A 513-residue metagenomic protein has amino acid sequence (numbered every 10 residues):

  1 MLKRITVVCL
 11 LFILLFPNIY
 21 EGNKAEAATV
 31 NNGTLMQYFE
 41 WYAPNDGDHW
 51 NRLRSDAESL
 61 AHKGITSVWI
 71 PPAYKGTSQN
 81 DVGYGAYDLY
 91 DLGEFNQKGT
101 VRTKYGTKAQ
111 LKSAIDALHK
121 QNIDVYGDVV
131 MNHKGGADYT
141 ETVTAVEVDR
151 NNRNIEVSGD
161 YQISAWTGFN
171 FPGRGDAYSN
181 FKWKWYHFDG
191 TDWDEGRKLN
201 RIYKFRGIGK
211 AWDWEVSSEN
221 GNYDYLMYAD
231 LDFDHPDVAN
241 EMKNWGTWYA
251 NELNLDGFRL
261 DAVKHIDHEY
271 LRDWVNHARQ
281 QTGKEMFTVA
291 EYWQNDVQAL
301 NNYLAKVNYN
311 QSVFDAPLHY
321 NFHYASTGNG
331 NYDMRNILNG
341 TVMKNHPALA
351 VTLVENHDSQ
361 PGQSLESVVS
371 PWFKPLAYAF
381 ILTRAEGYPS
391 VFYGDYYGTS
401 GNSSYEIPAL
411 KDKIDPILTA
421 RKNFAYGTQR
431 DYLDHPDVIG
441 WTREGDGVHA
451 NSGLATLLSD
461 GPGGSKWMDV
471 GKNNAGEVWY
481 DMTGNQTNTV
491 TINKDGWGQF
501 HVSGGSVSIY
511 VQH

Functional and structural regions predicted by a protein language model:
M1-V8: Bacterial N-terminal signal peptides that target proteins for export
V8-P17: Bacterial N-terminal signal peptides
F16-A28: Sec-dependent signal peptide cleavage junction
A27-H49, Y225-L231: Boundary/entry segment of secreted carbohydrate-active catalytic domains
A28-M36, R52-S59, I65, P72-Y74 (+9 more regions): Active-site-proximal helices and loops of the catalytic beta/alpha 8
V148-N222: Core domains of carbohydrate- and sulfate-ester-processing enzymes
G209-E252, V263: Active-site-adjacent "subsite" loops/lids of carbohydrate-active enzymes
